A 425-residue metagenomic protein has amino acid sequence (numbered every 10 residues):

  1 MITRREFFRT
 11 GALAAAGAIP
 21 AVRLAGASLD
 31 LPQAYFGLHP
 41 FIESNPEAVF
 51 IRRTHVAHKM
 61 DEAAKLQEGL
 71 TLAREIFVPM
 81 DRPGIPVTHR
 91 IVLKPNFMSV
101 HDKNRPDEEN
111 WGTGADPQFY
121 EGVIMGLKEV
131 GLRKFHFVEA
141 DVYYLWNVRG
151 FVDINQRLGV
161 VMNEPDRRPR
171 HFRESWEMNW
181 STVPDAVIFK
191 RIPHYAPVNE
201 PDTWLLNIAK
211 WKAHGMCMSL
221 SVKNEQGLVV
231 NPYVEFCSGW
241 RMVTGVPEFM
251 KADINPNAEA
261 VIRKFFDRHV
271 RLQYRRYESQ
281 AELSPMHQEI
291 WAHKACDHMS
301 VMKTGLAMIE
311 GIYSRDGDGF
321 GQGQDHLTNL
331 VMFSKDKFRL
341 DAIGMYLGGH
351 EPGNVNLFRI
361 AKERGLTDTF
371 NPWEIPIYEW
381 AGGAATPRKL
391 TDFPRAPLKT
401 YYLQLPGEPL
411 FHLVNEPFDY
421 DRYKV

Functional and structural regions predicted by a protein language model:
I2-V425: N-terminal and secondary-structure boundary signal
